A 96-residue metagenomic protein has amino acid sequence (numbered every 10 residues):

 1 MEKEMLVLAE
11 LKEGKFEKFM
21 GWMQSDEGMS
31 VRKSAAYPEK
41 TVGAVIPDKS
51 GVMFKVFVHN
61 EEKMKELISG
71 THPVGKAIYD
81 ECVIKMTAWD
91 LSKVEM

Functional and structural regions predicted by a protein language model:
M1, E95-M96: Basic/polar N-terminal segments that are highly enriched at the extreme N-terminus, encompassing both cleavable
E2-E13: Short glycine-/aliphatic-rich beta-strand segments at the starts of folded cytosolic domains
V7-L8, M23-D26: Short, aromatic-enriched amphipathic alpha-helices that serve as compact interaction elements
G14-G21, E61-L67: Short, conserved charged micro-motifs
D26-T41, F57-L91: An amphipathic, aromatic/His-enriched active-site/gating alpha helix that lines ligand/cofactor pockets
G43-K49: A short beta-turn/loop motif at secondary-structure boundaries
S50-K55: A generic structural motif
